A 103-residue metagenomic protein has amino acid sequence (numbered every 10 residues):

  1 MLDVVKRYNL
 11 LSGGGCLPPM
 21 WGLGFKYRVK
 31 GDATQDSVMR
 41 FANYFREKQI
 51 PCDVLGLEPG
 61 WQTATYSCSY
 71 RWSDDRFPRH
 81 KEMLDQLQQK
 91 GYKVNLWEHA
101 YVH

Functional and structural regions predicted by a protein language model:
M1-G14: Extended acidic/polar, glycine-enriched regions that form or flank non-catalytic beta-rich accessory modules
G14-H103: Aromatic-lined carbohydrate-binding/catalytic grooves of carbohydrate-active enzymes
